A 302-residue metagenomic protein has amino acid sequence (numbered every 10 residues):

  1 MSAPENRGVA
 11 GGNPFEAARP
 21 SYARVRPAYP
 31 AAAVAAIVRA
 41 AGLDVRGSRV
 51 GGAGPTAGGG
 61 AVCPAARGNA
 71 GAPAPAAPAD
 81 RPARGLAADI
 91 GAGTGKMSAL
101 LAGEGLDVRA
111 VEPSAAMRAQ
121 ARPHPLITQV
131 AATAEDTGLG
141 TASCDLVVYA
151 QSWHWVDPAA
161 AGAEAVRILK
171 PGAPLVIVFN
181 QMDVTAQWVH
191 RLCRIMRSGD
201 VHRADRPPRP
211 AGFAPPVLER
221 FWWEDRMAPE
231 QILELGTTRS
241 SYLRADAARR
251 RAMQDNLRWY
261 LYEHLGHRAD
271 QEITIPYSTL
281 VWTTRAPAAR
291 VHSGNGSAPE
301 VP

Functional and structural regions predicted by a protein language model:
M1-P20: N-terminal, positively charged/glycine-rich alpha-helical extensions of SAM-dependent methyltransferases
P27-G52, C63, R67, A72-A83: Conserved alpha-helix/loop element of class I SAM-dependent methyltransferases that forms part of the SAM/SAH-binding
V38, A99-A102, G162, V166: A structural alpha-helix within SAM-dependent methyltransferase catalytic domains
L86-I90, T94-T137: Class I SAM-dependent methyltransferase SAM/SAH-binding core
E135-L146: A short acidic, Gly/Pro-enriched loop at the edge of an enzyme's catalytic core that lines a small-molecule cofactor
D145-A159: A short SAM/SAH-binding and catalytic strip from SAM-dependent methyltransferases
A160-M227: Conserved catalytic/acceptor-binding region of the Class I
R209-P302: Conserved Class I S-adenosyl-L-methionine
